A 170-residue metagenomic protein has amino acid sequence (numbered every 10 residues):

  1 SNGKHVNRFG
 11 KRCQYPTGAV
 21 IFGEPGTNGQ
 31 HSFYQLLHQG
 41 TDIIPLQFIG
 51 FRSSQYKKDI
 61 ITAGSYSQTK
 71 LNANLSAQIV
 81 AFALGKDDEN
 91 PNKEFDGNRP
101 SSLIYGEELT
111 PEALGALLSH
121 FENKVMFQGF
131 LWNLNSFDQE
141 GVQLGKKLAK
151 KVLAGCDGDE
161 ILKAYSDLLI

Functional and structural regions predicted by a protein language model:
S1-I170: A SIS-like phosphosugar-recognition module
